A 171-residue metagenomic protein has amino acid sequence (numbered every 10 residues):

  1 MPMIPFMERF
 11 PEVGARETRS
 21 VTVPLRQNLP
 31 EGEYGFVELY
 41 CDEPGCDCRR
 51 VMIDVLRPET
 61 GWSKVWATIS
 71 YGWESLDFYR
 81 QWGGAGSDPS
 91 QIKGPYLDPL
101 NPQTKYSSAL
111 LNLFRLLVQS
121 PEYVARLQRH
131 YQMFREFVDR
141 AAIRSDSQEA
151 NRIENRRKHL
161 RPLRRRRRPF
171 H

Functional and structural regions predicted by a protein language model:
M1-E43, R144-P162: N-terminal secretory-pathway/extracellular module detecting exported/lumenal segments and adjacent signal-anchor/first
P2-P5, F10, D47, S75-D88 (+1 more regions): Eukaryotic low-complexity, non-globular regulatory regions
P5, R9, G35, S70 (+3 more regions): Intrinsic disorder/low-structure terminal segments
T22, R26, R50-M52, W82-S87 (+3 more regions): Generic preference for flexible, low-structure residues
V23-Y71: Amphipathic, interaction-prone secondary-structure segments
M52, E59-Q132: An exposed acidic His-Trp-rich patch
F114-H171: C-terminal charged interaction modules
